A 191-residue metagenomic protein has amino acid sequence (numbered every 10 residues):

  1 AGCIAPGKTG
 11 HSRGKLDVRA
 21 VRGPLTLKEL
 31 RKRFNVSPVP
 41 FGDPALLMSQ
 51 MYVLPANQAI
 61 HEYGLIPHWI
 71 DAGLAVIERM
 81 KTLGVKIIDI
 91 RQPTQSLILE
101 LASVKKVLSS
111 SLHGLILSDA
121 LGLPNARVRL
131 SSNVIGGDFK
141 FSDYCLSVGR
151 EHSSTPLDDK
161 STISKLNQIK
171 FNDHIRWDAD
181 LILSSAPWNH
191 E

Functional and structural regions predicted by a protein language model:
A1-E191: Active-site anion-handling motifs in enzyme catalytic cores
